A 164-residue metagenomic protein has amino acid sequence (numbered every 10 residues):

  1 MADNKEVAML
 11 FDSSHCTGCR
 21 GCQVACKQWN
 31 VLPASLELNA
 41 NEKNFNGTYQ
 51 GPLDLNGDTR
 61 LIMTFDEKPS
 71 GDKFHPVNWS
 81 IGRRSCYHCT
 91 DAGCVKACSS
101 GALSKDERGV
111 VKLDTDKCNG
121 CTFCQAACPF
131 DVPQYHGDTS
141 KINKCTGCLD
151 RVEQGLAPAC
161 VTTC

Functional and structural regions predicted by a protein language model:
M1-T163: Non-ligating segments of multi-cofactor redox enzymes
